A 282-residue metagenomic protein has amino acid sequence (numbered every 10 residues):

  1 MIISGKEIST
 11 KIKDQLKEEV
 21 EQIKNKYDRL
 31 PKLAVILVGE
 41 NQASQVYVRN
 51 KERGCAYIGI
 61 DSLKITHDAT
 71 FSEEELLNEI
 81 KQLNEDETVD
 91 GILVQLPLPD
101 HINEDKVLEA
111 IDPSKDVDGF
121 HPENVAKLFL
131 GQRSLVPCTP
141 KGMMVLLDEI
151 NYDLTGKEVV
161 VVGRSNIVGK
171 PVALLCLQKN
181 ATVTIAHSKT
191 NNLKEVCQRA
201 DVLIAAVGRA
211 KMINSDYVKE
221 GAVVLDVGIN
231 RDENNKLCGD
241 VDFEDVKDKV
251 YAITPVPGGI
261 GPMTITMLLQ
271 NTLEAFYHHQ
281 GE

Functional and structural regions predicted by a protein language model:
M1-Y27: Positively charged, low-complexity intrinsically disordered leader regions
V38-E52, S134-V223, K236-K247: Glycine-rich phosphate/diphosphate-binding loop of Rossmann-like nucleotide-binding domains
C55-A69, V183-I185: Short beta-strand elements in bilobed, periplasmic/extracellular small-molecule ligand-binding domains
E75-E87: Short, well-structured alpha-helical segments in soluble
V94-L154: Anion-binding alpha/beta catalytic cores of soluble intermediary-metabolism enzymes, centered on
P97, V207-R209, G228-I229: Short glycine-/small-residue-rich Rossmann-like dinucleotide-binding loops
D100-H101, K211-I213, D232-E233: Short glycine-rich, flexible loops that bind phosphorylated cofactors or substrates
E104-H121, V125, G228-Q280: Rossmann-fold NAD(P)-binding glycine/threonine-rich loop
